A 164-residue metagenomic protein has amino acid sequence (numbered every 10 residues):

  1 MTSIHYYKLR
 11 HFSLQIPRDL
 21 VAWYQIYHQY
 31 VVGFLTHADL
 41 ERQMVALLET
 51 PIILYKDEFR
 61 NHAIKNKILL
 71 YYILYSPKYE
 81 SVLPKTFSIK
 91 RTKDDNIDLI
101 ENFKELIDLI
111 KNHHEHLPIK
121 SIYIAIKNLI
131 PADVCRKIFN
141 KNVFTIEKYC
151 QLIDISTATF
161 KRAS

Functional and structural regions predicted by a protein language model:
M1-T86: Short, charged/polar connector segments at secondary-structure boundaries
D19, D39, D57, D94-D98 (+3 more regions): Acidic-enriched, low-complexity/disordered segments with a strong bias for Aspartate over Glutamate
E80-I146: Amphipathic, charge-rich alpha-helical segments that serve as recognition/docking helices
C150: The alpha-helix within a helix-turn-helix
I153, A163-S164: DNA major-groove recognition helix of helix-turn-helix
